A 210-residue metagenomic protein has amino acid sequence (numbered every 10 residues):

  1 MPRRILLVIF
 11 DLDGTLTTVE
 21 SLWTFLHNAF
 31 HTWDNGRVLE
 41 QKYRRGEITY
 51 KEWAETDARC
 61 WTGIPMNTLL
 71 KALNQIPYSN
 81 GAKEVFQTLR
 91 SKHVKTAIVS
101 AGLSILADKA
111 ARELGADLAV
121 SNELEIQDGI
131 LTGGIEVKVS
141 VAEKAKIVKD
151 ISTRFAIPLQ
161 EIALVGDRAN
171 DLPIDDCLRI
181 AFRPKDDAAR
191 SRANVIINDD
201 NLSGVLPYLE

Functional and structural regions predicted by a protein language model:
M1-T56: Active-site neighborhood of HAD-like aspartate-dependent phosphohydrolases
F25, G81, I105-K109, P173 (+1 more regions): Phosphate- and divalent-cation-binding pockets in alpha/beta enzyme and binding domains that engage nucleotide-derived
W53-L69, E125-L131: Short, basic/glycine-rich phosphate-binding loops at helix/coil junctions that contact nucleotide phosphates
M66-I98, G102-S104: Short, acidic loop-to-helix structural element flanking the phosphoryl-transfer center in phosphate-processing enzymes
R90, R112, R190: Anion (oxyanion) recognition and catalysis
T96-A101, L159-D200: Acidic, Mg2+-coordinating phosphoryl-transfer loop and its flanking beta/alpha structural elements, shared across
K109-I162: Substrate-recognition "cap/lid" segment bordering the active-site pocket of phosphatases
S121-I126, P184-A189, N201-V205: Short, acidic/turn-prone active-site loops that include or flank metal/cofactor- and phosphate-binding residues
